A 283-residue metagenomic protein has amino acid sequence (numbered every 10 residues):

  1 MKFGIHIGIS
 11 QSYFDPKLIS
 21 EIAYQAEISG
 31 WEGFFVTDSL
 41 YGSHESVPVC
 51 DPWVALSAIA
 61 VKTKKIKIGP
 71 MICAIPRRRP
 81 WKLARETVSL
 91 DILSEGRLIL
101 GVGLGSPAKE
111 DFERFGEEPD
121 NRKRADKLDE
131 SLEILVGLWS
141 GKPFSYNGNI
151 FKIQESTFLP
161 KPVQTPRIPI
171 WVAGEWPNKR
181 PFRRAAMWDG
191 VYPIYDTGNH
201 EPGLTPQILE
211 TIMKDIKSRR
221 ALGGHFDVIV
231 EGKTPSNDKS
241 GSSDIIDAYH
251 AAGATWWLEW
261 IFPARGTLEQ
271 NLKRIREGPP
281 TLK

Functional and structural regions predicted by a protein language model:
M1-K283: Active-site-adjacent structural elements that line small-molecule/cofactor binding pockets in enzymes
